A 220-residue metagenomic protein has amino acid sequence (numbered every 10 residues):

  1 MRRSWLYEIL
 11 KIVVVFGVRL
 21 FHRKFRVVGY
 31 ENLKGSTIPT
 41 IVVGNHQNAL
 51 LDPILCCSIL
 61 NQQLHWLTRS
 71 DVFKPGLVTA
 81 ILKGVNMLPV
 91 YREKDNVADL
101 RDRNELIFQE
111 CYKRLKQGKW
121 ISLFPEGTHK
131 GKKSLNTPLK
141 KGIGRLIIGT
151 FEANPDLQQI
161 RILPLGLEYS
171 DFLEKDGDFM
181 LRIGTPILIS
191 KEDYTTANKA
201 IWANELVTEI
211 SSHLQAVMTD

Functional and structural regions predicted by a protein language model:
M1-I41, I54-L55, L60, G84-L88: Membrane-anchoring hydrophobic helices of lipid-metabolizing enzymes
K11, L51, P75-G76, F108-Q109 (+1 more regions): Residue-level marker for well-ordered alpha-helical positions
F16, L55, A80, L146-G149: Generic structural signal for isolated residues within well-ordered alpha-helices
R23, H46, R101-E105: A conditional alpha-helix N-cap/helix-loop micro-motif detector
R23, Q62, K83, Q158 (+1 more regions): Residue-level signal for beta-strand positions within conserved beta-sheet cores that form or flank
R26, S58-L64, F108, P138: Basic/hydrophobic alpha-helical interface regions
K34-L100: Catalytic core of membrane glycerolipid acyltransferases/transacylases, capturing the structured, soluble-facing
R92, D99-D220: Non-catalytic C-terminal accessory region of glycerolipid acyltransferases and related lyso-lipid remodeling enzymes
